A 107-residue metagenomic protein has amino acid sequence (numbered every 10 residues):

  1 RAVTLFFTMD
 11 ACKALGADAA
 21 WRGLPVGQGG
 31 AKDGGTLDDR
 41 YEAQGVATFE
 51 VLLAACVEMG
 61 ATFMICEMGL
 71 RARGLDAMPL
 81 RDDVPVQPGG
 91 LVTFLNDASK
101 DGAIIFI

Functional and structural regions predicted by a protein language model:
R1-V3, E58-A61, S99-G102: Short coil/turn connectors at secondary-structure junctions
V3-M9, M64-E67: Short internal beta-strands
C12-L15, R71-R73: Short, active-site-adjacent cap segments at secondary-structure transitions
A14-P25: Glycine-rich loop at the start of a catalytic domain that most often binds anionic cofactors/ligands
G23-E58: A glycine-rich helix N-cap at a beta->alpha junction
G23-V26, D82-V86, I105-F106: Short, low-complexity, polar/charged sequence segments that are solvent-exposed and flexible
R40, A47, T93-I107: Flexible, low-complexity linker and terminal segments
G45, F49-N96: A charged, amphipathic interaction segment
